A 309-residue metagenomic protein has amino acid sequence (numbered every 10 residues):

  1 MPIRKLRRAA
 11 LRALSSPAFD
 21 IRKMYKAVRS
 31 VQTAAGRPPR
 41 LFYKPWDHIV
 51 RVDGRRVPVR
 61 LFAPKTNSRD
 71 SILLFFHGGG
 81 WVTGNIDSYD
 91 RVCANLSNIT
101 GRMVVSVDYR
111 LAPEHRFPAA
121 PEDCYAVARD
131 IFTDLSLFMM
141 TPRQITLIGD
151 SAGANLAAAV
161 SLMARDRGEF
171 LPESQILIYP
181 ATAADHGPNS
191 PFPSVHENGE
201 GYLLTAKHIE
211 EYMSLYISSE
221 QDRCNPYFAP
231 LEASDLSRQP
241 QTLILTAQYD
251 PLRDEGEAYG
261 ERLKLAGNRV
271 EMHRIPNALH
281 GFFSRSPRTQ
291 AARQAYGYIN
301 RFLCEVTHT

Functional and structural regions predicted by a protein language model:
M1-P64, H308-T309: A glycine/proline-hinged amphipathic helix-loop "lid/cap" segment that gates access to hydrophobic ligand pockets
A35, K44-R51, R55-T309: Alpha/beta-hydrolase superfamily serine-hydrolase fold, recognizing
